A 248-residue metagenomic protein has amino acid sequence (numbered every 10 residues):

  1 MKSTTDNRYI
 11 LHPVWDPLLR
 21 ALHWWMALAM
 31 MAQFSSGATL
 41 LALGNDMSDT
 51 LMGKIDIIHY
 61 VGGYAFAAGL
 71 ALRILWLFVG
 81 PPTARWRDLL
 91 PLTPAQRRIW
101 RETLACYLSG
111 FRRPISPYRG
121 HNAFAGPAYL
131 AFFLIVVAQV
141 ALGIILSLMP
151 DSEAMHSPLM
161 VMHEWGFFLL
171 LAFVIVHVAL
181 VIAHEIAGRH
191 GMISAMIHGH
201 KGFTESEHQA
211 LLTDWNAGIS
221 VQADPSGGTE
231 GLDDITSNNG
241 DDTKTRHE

Functional and structural regions predicted by a protein language model:
M1-E248: Membrane-embedded alpha-helical bundles that constitute the cytochrome b-like, heme-associated redox core of multi-pass
